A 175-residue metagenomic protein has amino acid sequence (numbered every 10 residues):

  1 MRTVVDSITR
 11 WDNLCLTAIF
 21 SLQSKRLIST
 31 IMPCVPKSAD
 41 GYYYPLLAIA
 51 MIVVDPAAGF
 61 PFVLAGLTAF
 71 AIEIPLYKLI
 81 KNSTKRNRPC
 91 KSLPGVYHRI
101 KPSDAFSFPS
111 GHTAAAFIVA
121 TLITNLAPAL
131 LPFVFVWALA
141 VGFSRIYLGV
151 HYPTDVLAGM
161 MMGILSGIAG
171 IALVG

Functional and structural regions predicted by a protein language model:
M1-P45, Y77-R99, S103: N-terminal transmembrane-helix/juxtamembrane module of multi-pass inner/ER membrane proteins
R26-I28, Y42, A57-P61, C90 (+2 more regions): Membrane-helix interface segments
C34, I49, L67, F135-L139 (+1 more regions): Residue-level signature of the transmembrane alpha-helical core of multi-pass small-molecule transporters
A39-A48, H112-A120: Core segments of transmembrane alpha-helices that mediate helix-helix packing or line hydrophobic substrate/ligand
A48-L76: Interfacial segments of alpha-helical transmembrane regions
I52, Y77-K85, T124, I171-G175: Membrane-water interface at transmembrane helix exits
G66-K81, A138-V141, R145, G167: Alpha-helical transmembrane segments of multi-pass membrane proteins
P94-G175: Membrane-embedded catalytic cores of phosphoryl/pyrophosphoryl-handling enzymes
